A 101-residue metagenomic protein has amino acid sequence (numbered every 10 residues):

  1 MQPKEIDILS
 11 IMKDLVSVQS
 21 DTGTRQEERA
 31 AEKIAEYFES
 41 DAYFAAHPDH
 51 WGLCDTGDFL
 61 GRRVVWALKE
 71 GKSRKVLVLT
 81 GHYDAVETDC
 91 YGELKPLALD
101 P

Functional and structural regions predicted by a protein language model:
Q2-P101: Acidic/His- and Gly-rich active-site-bordering loop/insert found across diverse amide/peptide-bond hydrolases
